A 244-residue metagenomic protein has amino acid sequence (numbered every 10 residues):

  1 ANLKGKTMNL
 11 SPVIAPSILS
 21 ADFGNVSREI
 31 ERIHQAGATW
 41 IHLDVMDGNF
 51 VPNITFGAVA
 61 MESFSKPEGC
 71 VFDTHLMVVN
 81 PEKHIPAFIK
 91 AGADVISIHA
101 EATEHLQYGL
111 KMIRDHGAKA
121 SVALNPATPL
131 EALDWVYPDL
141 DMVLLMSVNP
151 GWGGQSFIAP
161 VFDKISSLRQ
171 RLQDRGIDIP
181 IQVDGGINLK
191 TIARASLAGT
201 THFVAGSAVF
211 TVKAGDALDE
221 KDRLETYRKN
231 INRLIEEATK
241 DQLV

Functional and structural regions predicted by a protein language model:
A1-T7: Short, Lys/Arg-enriched N-terminal segments with co-localized hydrophobic residues within the first ~10-30 amino acids
P12-S17, I41-L43, F72-L76, I96-I98 (+4 more regions): Hydrophobic faces of well-ordered beta-strands that scaffold small-molecule active sites in alpha/beta enzyme cores
V26, I33, D44, F88 (+5 more regions): Conserved, mostly hydrophobic/aromatic
A36, P67, A91, H116 (+1 more regions): Structural motif
L43-M112: N-terminal active-site wall of soluble small-molecule enzyme domains
P67, K83-H84, D94-P180: Conserved anion-binding
E82-K90, T128-D139, I187-F203: Catalytic cores of alpha/beta
I98-E104, S147-S156, A198-N230: Glycine-rich phosphate-binding active-site loops on the catalytic face of alpha/beta enzymes
